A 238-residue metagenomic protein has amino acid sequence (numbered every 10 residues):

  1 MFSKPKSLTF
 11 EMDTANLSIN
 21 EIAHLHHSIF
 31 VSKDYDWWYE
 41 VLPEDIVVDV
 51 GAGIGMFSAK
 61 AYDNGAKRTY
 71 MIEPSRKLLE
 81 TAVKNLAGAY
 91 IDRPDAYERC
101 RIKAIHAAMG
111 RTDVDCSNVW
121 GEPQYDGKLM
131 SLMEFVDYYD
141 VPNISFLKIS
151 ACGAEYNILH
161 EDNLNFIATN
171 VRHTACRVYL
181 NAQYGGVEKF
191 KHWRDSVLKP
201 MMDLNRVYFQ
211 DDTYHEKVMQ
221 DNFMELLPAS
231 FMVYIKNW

Functional and structural regions predicted by a protein language model:
M1-W238: Phosphate/nucleotide-binding beta-alpha loop and adjacent structural elements of enzyme active sites
